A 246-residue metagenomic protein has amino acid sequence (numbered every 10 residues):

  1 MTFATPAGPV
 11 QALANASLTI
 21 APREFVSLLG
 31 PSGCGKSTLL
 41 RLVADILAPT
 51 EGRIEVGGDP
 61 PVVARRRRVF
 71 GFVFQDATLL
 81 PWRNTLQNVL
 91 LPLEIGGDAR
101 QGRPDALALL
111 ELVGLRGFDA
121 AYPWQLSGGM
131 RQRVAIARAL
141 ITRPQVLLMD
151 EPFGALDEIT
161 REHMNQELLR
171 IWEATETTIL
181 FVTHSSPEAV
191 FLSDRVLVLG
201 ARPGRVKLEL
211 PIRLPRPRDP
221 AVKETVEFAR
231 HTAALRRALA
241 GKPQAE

Functional and structural regions predicted by a protein language model:
A7, D59-F74, I95, A99-R100 (+1 more regions): ABC ATPase NBD coupling module
L29-P31: The feature captures the beta-strand-to-loop junction immediately N-terminal to the Walker
A44: Helix-to-loop junction immediately C-terminal to a conserved catalytic motif
L86-E94, R103, P211: Short helical segment in ABC ATPase nucleotide-binding domains corresponding to the A-loop/adjacent helical element
R100-F118, R170: Conserved ABC ATPase "signature" region
A121-W124, T142: Conserved signature/switch motifs of ABC ATPase nucleotide-binding domains
L147-D150: Catalytic Walker B motif of ABC-type/P-loop ATPase nucleotide-binding domains
